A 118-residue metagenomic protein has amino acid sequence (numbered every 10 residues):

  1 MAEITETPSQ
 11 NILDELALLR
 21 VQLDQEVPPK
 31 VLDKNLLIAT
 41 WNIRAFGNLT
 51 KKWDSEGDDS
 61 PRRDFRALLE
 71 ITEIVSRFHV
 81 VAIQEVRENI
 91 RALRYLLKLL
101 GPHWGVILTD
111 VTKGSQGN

Functional and structural regions predicted by a protein language model:
M1-N118: Divalent cation-coordinating acidic motifs and surrounding scaffolds that mediate Ca2+/Mg2+/Mn2+/Zn2+-dependent binding
